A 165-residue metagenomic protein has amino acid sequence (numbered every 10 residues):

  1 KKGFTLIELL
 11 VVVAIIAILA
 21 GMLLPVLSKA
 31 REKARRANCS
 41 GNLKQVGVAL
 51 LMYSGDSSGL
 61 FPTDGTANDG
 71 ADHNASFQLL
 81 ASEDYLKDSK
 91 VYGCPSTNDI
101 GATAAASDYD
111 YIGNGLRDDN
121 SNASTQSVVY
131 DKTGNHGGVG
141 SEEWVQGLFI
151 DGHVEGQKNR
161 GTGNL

Functional and structural regions predicted by a protein language model:
K2-R31: N-terminal single-pass transmembrane signal-anchor helix
G21, V26-L79, E83, D88 (+2 more regions): Conserved hydrophobic/amphipathic alpha-helical signal-anchor segments
E32, N38-C39, C94, D131 (+1 more regions): Functionally engaged cysteine thiol sites
M52, T97-I100, T133, H153: Short, flexible active-site-adjacent loop segments at beta-strand->alpha-helix junctions, enriched in small/polar
T63-G65, Y92-S96, V128-D131, L148-F149: Short beta-strand segments
G65, A71-N74, A104-D110, V139-V145: Short, polar loop/linker segments at the starts of domains and inter-domain junctions
A81-Q126: Acidic, glycine-rich loop-and-strand cores that form catalytic or ligand-binding grooves in diverse globular domains
S121-L165: C-terminal accessory segments of extracellular proteins
